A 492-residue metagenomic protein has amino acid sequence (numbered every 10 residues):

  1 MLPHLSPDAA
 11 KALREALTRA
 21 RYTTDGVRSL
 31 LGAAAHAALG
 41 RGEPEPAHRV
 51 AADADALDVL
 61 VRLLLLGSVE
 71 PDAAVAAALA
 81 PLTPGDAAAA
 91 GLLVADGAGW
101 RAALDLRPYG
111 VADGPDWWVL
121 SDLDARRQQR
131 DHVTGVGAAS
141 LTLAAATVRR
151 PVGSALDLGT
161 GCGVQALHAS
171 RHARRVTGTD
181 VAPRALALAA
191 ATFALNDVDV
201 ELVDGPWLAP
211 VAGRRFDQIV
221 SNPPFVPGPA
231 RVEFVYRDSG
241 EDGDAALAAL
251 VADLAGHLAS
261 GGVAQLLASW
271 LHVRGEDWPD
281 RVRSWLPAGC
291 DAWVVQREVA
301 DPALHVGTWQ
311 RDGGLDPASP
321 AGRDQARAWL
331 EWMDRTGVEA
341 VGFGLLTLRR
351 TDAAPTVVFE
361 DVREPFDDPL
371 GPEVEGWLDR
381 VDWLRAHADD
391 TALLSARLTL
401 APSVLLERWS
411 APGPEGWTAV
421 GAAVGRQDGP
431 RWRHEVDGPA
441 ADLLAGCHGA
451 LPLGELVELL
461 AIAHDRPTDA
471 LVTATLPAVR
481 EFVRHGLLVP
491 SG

Functional and structural regions predicted by a protein language model:
M1-V59, A98, R126, A353-A445 (+1 more regions): Acidic, low-complexity/disordered tracts enriched in E/D and polar residues
A56-L104, G161, R175, L348 (+1 more regions): Long, charge-rich, low-complexity alpha-helical segments
V94-A155, C162-H168: SAM-dependent Rossmann-like transferase core, predominantly class I methyltransferases with a strong bias toward
P115, D197-V200, C290: A short helix-to-beta-strand connector/capping loop
G137-S221, P227: Conserved SAM/SAH cofactor-binding pocket of Class I
A182, G243-Q296: Conserved Class I SAM-dependent methyltransferase catalytic core
P183-R184, S221-A249: Mobile active-site "lid"/loop adjacent to the S-adenosyl-L-methionine
P302-L378: Flexible, glycine-/basic-rich loop-and-beta segments that form/coincide with the SAM-dependent methyltransferase
